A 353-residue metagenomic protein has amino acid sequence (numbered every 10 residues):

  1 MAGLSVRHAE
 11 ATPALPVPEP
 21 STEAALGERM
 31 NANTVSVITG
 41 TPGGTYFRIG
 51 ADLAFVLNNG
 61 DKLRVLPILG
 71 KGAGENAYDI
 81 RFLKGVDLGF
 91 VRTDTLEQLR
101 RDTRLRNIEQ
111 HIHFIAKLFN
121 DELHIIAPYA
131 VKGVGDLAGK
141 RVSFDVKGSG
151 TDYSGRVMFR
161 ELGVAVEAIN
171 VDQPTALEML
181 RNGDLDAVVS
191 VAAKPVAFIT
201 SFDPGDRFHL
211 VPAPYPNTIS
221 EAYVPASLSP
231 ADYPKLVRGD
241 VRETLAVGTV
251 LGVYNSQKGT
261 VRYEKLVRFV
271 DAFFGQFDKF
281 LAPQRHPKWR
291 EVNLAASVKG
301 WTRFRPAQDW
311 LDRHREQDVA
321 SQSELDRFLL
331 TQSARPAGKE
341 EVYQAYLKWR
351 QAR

Functional and structural regions predicted by a protein language model:
A2-S21: Signal peptide processing junction and immediate N-terminal pro/mature segment of secreted/exported proteins
M30-T34, G44, G60-K62, G72-E75 (+8 more regions): Extracytoplasmic
N33-I38, P42-G89, G239-V241, V342-A345: Extracytoplasmic small-molecule ligand-binding "clamshell" domains of the periplasmic binding protein/Venus flytrap
T34-L57, V65, D121-E178, N182: Bilobed "Venus flytrap"/periplasmic-binding protein-like clamshell domains and structurally analogous long
A54-F55, L66-N107, L177-M179, P195-D203: Pocket-flanking alpha-helical
T93, T103-R104, V164-V261: Pocket-lining segment of extracytoplasmic ligand-binding domains
T93-A130: Signal peptide-directed extracytoplasmic domains
T244-Q351: Segments of small-molecule ligand-sensing domains
